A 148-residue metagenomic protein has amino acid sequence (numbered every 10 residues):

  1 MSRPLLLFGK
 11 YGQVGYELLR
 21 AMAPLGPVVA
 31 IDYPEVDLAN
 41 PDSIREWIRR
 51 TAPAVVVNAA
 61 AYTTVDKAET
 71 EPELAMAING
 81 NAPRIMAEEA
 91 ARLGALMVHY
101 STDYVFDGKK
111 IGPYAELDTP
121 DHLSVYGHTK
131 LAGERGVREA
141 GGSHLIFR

Functional and structural regions predicted by a protein language model:
S2-P24: N-terminal Rossmann NAD(P)H-binding glycine-rich loop of SDR-like oxidoreductase domains
F8, I31, V56-A60, M97-T102 (+1 more regions): SDR active-site strand-loop-helix element
G15, V65-D66, F106-G108: Glycine/Thr-rich phosphate-binding loops of Rossmann-like dinucleotide-binding domains
E17, A21, E89, G136: Rossmann-fold NAD(P)-dependent oxidoreductase module
A23-E46: Adenosine-cofactor binding site in Rossmann-like domains, unifying the SAM/SAH pocket of S-adenosylmethionine-dependent
P41-I78: NAD(P)H-binding glycine-rich loop region in Rossmannoid oxidoreductase-like domains and their noncatalytic homologs
A54, E89, A95: Conserved acidic residues
T70, A77, A82-I85, R92 (+1 more regions): Catalytic helix-loop patch of NAD(P)-dependent Rossmann-fold dehydrogenases
